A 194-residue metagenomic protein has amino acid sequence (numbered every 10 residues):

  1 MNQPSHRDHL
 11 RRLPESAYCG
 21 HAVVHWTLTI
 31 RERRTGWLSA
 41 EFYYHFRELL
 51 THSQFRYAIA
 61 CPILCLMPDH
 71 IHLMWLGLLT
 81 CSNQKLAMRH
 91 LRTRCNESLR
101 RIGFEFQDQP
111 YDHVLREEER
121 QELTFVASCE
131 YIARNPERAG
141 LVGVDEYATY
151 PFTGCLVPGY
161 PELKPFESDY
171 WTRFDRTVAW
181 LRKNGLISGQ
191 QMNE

Functional and structural regions predicted by a protein language model:
M1-E194: Short catalytic/metal-binding and nucleic-acid-binding patches
